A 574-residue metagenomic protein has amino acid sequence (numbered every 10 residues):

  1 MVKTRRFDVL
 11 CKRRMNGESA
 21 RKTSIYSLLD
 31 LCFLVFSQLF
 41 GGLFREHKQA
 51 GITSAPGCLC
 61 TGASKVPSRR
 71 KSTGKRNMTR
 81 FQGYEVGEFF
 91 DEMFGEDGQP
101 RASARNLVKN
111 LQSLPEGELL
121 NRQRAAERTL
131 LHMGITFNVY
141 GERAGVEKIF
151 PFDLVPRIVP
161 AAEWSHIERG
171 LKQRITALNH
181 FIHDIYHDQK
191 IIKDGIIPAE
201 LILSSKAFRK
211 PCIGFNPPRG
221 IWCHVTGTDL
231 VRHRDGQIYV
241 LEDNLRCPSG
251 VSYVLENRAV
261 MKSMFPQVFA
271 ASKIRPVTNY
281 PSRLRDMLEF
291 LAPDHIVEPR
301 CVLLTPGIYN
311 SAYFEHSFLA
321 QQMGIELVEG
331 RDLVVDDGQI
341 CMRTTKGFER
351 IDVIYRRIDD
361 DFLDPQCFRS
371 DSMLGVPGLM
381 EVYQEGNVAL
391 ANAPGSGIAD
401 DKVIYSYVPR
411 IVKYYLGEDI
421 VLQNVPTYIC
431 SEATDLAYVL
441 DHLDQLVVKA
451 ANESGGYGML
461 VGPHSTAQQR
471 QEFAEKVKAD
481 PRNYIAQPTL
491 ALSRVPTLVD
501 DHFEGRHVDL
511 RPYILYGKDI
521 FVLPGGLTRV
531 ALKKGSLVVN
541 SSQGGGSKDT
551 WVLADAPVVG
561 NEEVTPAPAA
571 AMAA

Functional and structural regions predicted by a protein language model:
T4, K22-T23, K71-S72: Polybasic, lysine-rich low-complexity intrinsically disordered segments
D8, L28, S54, C58-A574: Preference for protein termini
V9, G17-A20, K48, T61: Short hydrophobic alpha-helical segments enriched in small aliphatic residues
R14, I25-L43: Hydrophobic alpha-helical signal peptides and transmembrane signal-/tail-anchor segments that drive secretory-pathway
E46-S54: Compositionally biased low-complexity segments, especially N-terminal hydrophobic helices that form the hydrophobic
